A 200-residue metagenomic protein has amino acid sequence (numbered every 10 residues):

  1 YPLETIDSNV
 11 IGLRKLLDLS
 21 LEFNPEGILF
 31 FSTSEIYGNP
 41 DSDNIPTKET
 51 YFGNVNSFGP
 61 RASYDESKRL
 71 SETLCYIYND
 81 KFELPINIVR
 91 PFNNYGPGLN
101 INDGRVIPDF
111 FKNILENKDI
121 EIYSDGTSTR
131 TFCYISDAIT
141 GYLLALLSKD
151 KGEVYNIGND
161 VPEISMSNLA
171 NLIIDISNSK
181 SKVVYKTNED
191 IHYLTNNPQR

Functional and structural regions predicted by a protein language model:
Y1, G98-N102, T195-N197: Short, solvent-exposed loop/turn segments at secondary-structure boundaries
Y1-N94, S136: N-terminal Rossmann-like NAD(P)+-binding domain of SDR-like oxidoreductases, especially those catalyzing
L17, Y76, P108-K112, L143: Solvent-exposed, non-membrane alpha-helical residues enriched in polar/charged side chains
T33, D43, V106, F110 (+1 more regions): Activation loop
D43, G59, L99-D103, P162: Residue-level signature of the cytosolic catalytic core of signaling kinases
K48, N93, K112-R200: C-terminal substrate-binding subdomain of Rossmann-fold SDR/epimerase-dehydratase oxidoreductases
S63, S71, D103, M166 (+1 more regions): Conserved donor sugar-nucleotide recognition element shared by glycan-biosynthetic enzymes
L70, L74, Y78, F110 (+2 more regions): Hydrophobic alpha-helix immediately C-terminal to the catalytic Tyr-X-X-X-Lys motif of short-chain
